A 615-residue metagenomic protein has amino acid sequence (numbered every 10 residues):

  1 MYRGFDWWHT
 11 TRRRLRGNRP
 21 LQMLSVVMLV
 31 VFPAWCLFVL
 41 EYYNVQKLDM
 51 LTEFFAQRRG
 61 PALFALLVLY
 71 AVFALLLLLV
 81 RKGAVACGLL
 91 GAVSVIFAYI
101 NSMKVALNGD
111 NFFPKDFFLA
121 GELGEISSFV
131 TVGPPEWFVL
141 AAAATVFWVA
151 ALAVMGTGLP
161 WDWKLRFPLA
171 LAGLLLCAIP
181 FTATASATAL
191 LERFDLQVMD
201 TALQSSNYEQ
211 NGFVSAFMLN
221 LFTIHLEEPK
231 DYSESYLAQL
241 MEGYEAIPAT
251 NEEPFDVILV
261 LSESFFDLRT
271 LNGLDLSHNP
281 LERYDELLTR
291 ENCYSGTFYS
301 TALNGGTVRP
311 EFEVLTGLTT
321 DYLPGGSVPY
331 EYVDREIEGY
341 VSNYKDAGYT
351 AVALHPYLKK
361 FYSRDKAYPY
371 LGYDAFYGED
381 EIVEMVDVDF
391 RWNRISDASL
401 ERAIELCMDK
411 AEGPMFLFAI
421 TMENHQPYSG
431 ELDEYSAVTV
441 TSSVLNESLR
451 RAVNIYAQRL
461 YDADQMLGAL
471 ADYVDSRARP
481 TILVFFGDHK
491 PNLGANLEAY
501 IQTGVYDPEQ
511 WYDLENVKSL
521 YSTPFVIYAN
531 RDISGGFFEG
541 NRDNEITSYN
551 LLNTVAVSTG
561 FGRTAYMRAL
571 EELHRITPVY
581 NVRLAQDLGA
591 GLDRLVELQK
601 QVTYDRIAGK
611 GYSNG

Functional and structural regions predicted by a protein language model:
Y2-Q204: Transmembrane and membrane-interface helices of multi-pass, inner-membrane envelope-modifying transferases
F5, N18, G212, G339 (+1 more regions): Serine-centered coil/turn micro-motif
L90-V93, A120, A187, N211-V214 (+2 more regions): Short amphipathic alpha-helical surface patches that serve as generic macromolecular interface elements
N101-P114, P135-E136, K230-S233, G339 (+4 more regions): A diffuse structural propensity rather than consistent per-protein peaks
N108, P114-F117, V130, Q204-S215 (+2 more regions): Membrane-interface micro-motifs in multi-pass membrane enzymes
T182-L259: Membrane-interface segments at or immediately adjacent to transmembrane helices that form the boundary between
Y244-E252, S262, D267-G615: Solvent-exposed soluble domains appended to multi-pass membrane proteins
